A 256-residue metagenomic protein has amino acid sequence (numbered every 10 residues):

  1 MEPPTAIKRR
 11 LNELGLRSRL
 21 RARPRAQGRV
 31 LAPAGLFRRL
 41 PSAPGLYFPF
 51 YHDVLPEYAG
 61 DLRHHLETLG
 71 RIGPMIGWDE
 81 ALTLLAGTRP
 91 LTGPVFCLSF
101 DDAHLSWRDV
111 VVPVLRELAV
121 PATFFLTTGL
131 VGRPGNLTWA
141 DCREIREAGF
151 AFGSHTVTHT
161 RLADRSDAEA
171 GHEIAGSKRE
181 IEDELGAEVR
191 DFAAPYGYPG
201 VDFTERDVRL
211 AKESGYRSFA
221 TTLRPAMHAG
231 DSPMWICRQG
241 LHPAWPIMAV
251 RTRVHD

Functional and structural regions predicted by a protein language model:
M1-S99, H104-S106, D164-D256: C-terminal active-site subregion of NodB/CE4 polysaccharide deacetylases
H52, F125-T127, V157, P195: Active-site-proximal beta-strand/loop segments in catalytic clefts of secreted hydrolases
R71, V120, E147-F150: A short helix-to-beta-strand connector/capping loop
I76, T123-F125, G153, F219-A220: Structural detector of well-ordered beta-strand residues that form the stable sheet scaffold of enzyme domains
W107-T128: A short alpha/beta connector and helix-capping loop motif
V131, T138-C142, R146-H172: Histidine/lysine/aspartate-rich catalytic loop segments that bind and position anionic ligands
V131-G135, G200-D202: Active-site glycine- and acidic-residue-rich loops that bind and position anionic ligands or nucleotide-like cofactors
